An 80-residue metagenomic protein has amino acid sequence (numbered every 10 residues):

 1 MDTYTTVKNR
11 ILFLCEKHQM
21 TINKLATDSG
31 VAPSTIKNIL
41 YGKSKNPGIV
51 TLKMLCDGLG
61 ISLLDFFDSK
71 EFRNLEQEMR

Functional and structural regions predicted by a protein language model:
M1-T21: A short, Lys/Arg-rich alpha-helix, primarily the initiator
F13, N38, F67-R80: Short, charged recognition helix plus adjacent turn of helix-turn-helix-like nucleic-acid-binding domains
C15, A26, C56: The alpha-helix within a helix-turn-helix
Q19-N38: Short alpha-helical DNA-recognition segment
A32, K43, K70-N74: The DNA-recognition helices of helix-turn-helix-type DNA-binding domains
K43-D57: Short, basic-rich loop-to-helix N-cap that marks the start of a DNA-contacting helix
D57-D68: Intrinsically disordered, low-complexity basic tails/linkers immediately adjacent to helix-turn-helix/homeobox/MYB/SANT
